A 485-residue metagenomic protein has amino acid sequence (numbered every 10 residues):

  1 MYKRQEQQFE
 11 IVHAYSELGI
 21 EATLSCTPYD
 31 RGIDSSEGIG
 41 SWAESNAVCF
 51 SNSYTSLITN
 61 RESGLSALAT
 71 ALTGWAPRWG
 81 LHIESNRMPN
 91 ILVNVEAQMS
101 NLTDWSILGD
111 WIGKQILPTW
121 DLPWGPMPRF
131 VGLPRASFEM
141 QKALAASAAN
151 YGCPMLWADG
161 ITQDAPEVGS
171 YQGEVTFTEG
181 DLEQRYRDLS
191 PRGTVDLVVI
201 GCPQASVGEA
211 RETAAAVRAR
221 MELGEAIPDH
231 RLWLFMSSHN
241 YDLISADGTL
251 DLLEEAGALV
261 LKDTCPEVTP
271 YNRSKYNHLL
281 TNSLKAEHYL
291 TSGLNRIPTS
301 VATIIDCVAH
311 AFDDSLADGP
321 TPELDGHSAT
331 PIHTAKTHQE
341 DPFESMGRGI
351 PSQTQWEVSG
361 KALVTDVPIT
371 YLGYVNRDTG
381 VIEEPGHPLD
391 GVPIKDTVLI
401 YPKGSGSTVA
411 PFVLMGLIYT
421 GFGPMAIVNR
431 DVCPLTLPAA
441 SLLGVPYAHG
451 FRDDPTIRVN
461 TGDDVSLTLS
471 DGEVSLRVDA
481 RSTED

Functional and structural regions predicted by a protein language model:
M1-Q5: Conserved small/polar residues in nucleotide/adenosyl-binding loops
F9, T23-N86, I91-L108, E357-D390 (+4 more regions): Conserved mixed alpha/beta core segments that line enzyme active sites in large multi-domain catalysts
A14-E21, S25-P28, E44-W233, I304-H338 (+1 more regions): Intrinsically disordered, low-complexity segments enriched in small residues
P28-I33, N101, P134-S137, P203-G208 (+4 more regions): Gly/Ser/Thr-rich loops at beta-strand to alpha-helix junctions that form or flank small-molecule/cofactor-binding
D34-E44, L81-H82, E139-L144, E167-Y171 (+6 more regions): Short acidic, glycine/serine/threonine-rich loops at helix termini
R218-G293, F343-V358, A362-E473: Feature captures the catalytic cores and cofactor-binding loops of soluble hydro-lyases/lyases that act on carboxylate
H239, H278-A329, P438-A440: Glycine-rich, small/acidic residue-mixed loop/short-helix segments
L316-G347, P351, L469-G472, L476-D485: Intein/HINT protein-splicing elements and their conserved insertion hotspots or analogous self-processing inserts
